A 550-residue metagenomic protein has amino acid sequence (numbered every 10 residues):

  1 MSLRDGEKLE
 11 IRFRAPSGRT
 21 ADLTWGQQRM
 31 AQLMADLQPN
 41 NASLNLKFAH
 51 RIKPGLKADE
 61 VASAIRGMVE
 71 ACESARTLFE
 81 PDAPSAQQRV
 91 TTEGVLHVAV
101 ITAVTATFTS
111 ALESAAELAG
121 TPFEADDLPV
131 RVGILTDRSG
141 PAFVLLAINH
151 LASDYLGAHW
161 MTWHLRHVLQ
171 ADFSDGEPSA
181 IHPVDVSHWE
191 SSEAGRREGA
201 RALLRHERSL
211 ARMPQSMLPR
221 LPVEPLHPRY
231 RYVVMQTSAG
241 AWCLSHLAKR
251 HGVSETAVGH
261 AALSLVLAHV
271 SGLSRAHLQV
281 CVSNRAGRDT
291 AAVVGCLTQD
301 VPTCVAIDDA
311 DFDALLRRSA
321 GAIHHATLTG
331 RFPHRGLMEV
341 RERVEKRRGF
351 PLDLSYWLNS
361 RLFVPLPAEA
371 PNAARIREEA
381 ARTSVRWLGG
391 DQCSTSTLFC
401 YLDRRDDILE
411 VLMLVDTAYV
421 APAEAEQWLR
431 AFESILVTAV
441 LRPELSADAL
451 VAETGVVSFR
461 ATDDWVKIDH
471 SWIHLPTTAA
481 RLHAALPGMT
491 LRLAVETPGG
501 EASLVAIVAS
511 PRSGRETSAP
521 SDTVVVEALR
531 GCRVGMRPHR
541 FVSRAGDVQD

Functional and structural regions predicted by a protein language model:
M1-L37, S63-A106, D126-L128, H182-R229: Short amphipathic alpha-helices and their capping loops
L9-G18, P54-E70, A86-D127, A314-I323 (+1 more regions): A short, small/polar-residue-rich loop/turn motif at beta-strand boundaries within alpha/beta enzyme cores
L9-R14, G18-T20, N40-E60, A125-L145 (+5 more regions): Gly/Ser/Thr-rich phosphate-binding loops and adjoining beta-strand/alpha-helix segments that form adenosine-phosphate
R14, G26, I101-T105, V130-D185 (+1 more regions): Active-site-proximal acidic secondary-structure segment that organizes catalysis
G18, L23, R29, A42-A49 (+9 more regions): Flexible, Gly/Pro-enriched loop and linker segments at secondary-structure and domain junctions
Q38-L46, E73-S74, G140-P141, A194-A200 (+3 more regions): His-Asp-centered acyl/peptidyl-transfer active-site segments
C72, R76, T162-W163, S274-C281 (+3 more regions): Extended, hydrophobic beta-loop-alpha segments that form or line the acyl/peptidyl-thioester binding and transfer paths
L78-F79, L169-I181, S209-S216, A423-F459 (+3 more regions): A short N-terminal helical cap/helix-turn-helix that marks the beginning of AMP-binding/adenylate-forming
